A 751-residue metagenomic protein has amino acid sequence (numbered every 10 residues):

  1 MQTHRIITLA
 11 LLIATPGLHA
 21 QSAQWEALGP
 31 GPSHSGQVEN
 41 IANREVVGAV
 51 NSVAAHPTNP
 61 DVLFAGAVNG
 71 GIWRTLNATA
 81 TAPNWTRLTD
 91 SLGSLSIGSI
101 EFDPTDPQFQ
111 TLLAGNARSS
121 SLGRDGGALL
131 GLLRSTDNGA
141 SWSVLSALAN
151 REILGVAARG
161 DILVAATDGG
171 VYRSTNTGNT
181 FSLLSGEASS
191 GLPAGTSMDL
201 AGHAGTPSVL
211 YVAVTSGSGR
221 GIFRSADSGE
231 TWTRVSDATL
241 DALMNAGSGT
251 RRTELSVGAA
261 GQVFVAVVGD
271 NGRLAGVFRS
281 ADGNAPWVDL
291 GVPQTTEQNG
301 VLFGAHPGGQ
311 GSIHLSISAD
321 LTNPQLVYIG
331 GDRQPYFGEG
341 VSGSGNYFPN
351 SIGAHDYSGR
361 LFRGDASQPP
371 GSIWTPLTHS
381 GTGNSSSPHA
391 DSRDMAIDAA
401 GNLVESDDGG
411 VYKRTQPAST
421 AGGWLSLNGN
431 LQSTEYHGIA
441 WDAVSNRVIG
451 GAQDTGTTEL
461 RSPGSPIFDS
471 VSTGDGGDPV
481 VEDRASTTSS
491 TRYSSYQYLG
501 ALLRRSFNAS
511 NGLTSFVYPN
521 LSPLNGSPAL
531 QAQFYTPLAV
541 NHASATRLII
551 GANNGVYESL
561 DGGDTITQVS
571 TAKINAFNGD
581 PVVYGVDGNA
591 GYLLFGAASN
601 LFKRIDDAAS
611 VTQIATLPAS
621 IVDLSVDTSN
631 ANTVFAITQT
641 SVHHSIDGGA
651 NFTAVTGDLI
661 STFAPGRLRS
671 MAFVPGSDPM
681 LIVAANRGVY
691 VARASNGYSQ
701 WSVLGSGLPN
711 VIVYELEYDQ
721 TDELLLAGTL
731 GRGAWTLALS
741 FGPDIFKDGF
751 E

Functional and structural regions predicted by a protein language model:
M1-I7: Bacterial N-terminal signal peptides that target proteins for export
P16-A20: Sec/Tat signal peptide C-region and signal peptidase I cleavage site
Q21-F741: Beta-propeller blade termini and top-face loops
K747-F750: Ser/Thr-rich, Pro/Gly/Ala-heavy low-complexity intrinsically disordered linkers and tails of secreted extracellular
